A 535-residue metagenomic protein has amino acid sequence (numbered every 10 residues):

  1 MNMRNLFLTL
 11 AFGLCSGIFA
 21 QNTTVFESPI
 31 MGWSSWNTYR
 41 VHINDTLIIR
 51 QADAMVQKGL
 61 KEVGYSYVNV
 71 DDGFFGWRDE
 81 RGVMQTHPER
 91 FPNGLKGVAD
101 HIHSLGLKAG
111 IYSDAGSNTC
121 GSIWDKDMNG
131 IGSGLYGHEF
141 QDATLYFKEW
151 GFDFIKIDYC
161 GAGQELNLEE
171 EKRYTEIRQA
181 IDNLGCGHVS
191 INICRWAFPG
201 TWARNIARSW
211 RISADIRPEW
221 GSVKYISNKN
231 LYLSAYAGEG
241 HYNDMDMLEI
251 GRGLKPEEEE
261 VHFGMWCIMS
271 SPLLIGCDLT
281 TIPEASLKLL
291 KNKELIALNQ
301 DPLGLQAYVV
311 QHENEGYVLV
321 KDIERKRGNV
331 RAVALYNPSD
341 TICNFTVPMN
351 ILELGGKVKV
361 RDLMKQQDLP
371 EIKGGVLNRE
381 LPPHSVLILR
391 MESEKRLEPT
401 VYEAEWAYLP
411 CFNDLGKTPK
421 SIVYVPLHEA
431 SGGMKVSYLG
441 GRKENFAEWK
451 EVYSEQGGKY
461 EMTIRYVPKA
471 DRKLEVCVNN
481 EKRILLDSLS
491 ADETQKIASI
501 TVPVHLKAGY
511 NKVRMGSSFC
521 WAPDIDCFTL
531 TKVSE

Functional and structural regions predicted by a protein language model:
M1-Q21: Bacterial Sec-dependent N-terminal signal peptides
Q21-D45: N-terminal module-boundary/linker segments of secreted carbohydrate-active enzymes
P29-S35, G64-V70, K108-S113, D153-D158 (+6 more regions): Structural recognition of the beta-strand scaffold that forms the well-ordered cores of secreted hydrolase catalytic
L47, Q51, M55-Q164: Aromatic-lined carbohydrate-binding/catalytic grooves of carbohydrate-active enzymes
K172, D182-D278: Glycan-recognition surfaces
G264-V310, P383-W406, P410: Catalytic cores of secreted or luminal carbohydrate-active enzymes
W266-M269, L274-G276, H312-L354, H384 (+3 more regions): Carbohydrate-binding surface patches
C343, L352-V360, E371, G375-E535: Extracytoplasmic
